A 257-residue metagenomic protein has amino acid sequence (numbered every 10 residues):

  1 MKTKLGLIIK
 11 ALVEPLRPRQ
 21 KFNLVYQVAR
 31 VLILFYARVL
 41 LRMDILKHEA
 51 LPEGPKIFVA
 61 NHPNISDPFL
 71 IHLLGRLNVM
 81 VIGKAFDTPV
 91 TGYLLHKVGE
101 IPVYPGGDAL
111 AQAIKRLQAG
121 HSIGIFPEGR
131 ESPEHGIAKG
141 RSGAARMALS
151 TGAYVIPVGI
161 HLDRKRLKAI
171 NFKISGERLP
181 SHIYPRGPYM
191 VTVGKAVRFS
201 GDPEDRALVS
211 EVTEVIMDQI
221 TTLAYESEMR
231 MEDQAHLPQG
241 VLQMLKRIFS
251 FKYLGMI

Functional and structural regions predicted by a protein language model:
T3-E14, P18, F22-L41, G92 (+2 more regions): Short hydrophobic helices that act as membrane-entry/anchoring signals
Y26-H62: Helix-to-loop junction immediately C-terminal to a conserved catalytic motif
A37-L46, Y104-G106, K173-G176: Short gly/ser/thr-rich secondary-structure transition/capping motifs
A50-G106, Q112, H135: Catalytic core of membrane glycerolipid acyltransferases/transacylases, capturing the structured, soluble-facing
P55-I57, S122-F126, I156: Residue-level preference for the first positions of well-ordered beta-strands
K115-A145, T151: Catalytic-site beta-strand/loop segments enriched in glycine and acidic/polar residues
A138-A207, L237-G240: A cross-family acyltransferase "interaction/gating" segment
E228-L254: Short, highly charged C-terminal tails/helix-capping segments
